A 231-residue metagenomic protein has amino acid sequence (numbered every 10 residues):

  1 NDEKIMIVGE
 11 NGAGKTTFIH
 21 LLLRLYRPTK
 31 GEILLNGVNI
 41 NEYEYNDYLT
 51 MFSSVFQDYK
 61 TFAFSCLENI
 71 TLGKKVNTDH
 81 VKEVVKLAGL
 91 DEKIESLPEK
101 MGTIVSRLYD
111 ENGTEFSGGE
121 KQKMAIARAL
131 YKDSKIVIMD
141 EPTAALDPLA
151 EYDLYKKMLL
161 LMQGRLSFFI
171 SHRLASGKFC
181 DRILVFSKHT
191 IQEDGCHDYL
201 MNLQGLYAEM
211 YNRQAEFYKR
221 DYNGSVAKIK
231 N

Functional and structural regions predicted by a protein language model:
L23: Helix-to-loop junction immediately C-terminal to a conserved catalytic motif
L34, D91-M124, D133-K135, H189 (+1 more regions): ABC-fold ATPase nucleotide-binding domain signature/coupling loops
L34, L49, L67-E111, Y155 (+1 more regions): ABC ATPase nucleotide-binding domain helical subdomain, centered on the C-loop/LSGGQ "ABC signature"
K100, K156, K178-N231: C-terminal portion of ABC ATPase nucleotide-binding domains
V137-E141: Catalytic Walker B motif of ABC-type/P-loop ATPase nucleotide-binding domains
P148-A150: Helix N-cap at the start of a conserved alpha-helix in ABC-type nucleotide-binding domains
L160-F169, G177: Conserved catalytic loops of ABC-family nucleotide-binding domains
